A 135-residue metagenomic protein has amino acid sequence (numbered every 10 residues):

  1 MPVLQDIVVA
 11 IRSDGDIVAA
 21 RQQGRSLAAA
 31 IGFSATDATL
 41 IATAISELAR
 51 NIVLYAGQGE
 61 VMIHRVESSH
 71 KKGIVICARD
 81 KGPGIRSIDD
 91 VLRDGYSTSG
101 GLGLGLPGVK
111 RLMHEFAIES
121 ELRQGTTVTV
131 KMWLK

Functional and structural regions predicted by a protein language model:
M1-T43: Bergerat-fold GHKL ATPase/HATPase_c domain
M1-V8, A49-K135: Conserved beta-strand-loop-beta-strand hairpin that lines the nucleotide-binding pocket of ATP/GTP-utilizing enzymes
